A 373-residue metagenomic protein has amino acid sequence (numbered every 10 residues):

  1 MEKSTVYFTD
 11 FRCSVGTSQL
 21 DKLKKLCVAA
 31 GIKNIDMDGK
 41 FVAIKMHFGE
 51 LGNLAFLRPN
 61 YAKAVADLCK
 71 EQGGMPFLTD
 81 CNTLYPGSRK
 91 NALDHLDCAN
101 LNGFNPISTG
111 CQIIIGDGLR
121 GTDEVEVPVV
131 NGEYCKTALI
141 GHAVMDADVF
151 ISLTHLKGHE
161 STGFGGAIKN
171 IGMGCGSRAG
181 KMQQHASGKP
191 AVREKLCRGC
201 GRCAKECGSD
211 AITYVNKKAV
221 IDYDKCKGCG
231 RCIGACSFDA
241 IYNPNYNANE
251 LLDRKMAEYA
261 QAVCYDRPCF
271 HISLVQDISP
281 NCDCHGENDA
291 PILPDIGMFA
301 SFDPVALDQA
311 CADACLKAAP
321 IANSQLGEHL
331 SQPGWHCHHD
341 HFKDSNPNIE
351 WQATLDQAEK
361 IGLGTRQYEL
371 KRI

Functional and structural regions predicted by a protein language model:
E2-Y61, E71-D80, Y85-I373: Extended, low-polarity segments enriched in aliphatic/aromatic residues
A66-D67: Terminal amphipathic helices with adjacent charged low-complexity linkers/tails
